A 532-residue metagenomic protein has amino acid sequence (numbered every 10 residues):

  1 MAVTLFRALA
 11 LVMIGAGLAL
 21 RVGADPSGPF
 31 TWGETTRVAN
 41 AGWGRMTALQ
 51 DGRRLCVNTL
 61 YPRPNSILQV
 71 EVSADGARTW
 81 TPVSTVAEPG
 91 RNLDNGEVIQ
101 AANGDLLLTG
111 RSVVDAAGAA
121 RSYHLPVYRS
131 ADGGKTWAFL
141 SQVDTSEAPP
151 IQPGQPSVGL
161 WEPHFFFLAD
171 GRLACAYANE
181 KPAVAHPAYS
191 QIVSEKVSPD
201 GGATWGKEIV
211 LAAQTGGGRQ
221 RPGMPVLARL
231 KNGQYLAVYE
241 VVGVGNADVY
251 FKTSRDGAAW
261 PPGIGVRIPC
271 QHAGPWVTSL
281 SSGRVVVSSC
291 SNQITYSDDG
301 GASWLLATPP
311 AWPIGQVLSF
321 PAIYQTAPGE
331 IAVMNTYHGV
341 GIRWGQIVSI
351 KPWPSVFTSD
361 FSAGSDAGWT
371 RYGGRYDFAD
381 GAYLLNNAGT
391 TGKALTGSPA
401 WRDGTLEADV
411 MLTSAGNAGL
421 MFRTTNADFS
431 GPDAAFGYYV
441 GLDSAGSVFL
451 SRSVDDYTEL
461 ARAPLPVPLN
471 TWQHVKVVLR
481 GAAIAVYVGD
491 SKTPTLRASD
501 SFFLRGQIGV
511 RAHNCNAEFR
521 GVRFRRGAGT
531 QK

Functional and structural regions predicted by a protein language model:
A8-G17: Bacterial N-terminal signal peptides
D25-S355: Asp-box/BNR beta-propeller blade signature and adjacent active/binding-site loops in extracellular glycan-interacting
F361, L406-A408, T471-R480, I484-V486: Short tryptophan-centered beta-strand motifs in secreted/extracellular beta-sheet-rich domains of glycan-recognition
S362-A394: Extracellular glycan-recognition surfaces and repeat-rich motifs
N387-F449: Secretory/extracellular carbohydrate-interaction modules and structurally similar beta-sandwich "look-alikes"
G392-P399, A461-V467, G509: Beta-strand-rich interaction surfaces with strong enrichment in secreted/lumenal proteins
S453-H474: Short, aromatic/His-centered strand-loop micro-motif at the edge of beta-sheets
V488-Q507: Short, solvent-exposed beta-strand-to-loop segments that form ligand-recognition rims of beta-rich domains
